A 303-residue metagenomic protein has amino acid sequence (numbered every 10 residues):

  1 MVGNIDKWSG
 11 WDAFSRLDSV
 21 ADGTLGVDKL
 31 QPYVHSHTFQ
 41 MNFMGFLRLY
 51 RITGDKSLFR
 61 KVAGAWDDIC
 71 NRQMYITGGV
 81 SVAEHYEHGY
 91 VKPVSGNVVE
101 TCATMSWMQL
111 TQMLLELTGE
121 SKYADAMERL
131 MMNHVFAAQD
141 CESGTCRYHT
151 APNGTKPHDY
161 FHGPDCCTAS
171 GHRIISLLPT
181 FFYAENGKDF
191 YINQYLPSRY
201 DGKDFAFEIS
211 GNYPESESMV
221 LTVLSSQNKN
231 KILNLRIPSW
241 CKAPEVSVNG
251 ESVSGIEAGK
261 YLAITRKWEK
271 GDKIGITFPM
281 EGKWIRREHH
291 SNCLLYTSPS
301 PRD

Functional and structural regions predicted by a protein language model:
M1-S298: Glycan-recognition and catalytic cores of secretory/periplasmic carbohydrate-active enzymes
P299-D303: A short, hydrophobic C-terminal helix/tail in secreted or cell-surface proteins
